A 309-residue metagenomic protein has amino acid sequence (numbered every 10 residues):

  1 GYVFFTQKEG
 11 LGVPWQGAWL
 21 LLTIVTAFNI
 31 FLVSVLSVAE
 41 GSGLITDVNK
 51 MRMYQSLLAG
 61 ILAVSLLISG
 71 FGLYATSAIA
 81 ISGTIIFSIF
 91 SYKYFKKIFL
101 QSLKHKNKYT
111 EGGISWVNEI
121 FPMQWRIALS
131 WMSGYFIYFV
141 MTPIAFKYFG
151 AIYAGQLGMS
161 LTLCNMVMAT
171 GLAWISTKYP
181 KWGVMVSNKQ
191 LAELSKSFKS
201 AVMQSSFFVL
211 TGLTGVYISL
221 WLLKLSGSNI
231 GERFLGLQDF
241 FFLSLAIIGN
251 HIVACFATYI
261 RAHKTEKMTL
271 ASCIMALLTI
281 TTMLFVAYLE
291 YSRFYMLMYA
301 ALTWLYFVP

Functional and structural regions predicted by a protein language model:
Y2-L22, A151-I152, L191-A192, S219-I248: Interfacial segments at transmembrane-helix termini and the short loops linking adjacent helices
G12, G41-S42, G70, Y148-A151 (+2 more regions): Helix-loop interface residues and adjacent transmembrane-helix termini in multi-pass membrane transporters, primarily
Q16-L20, N49-F99, I274-L278, S292-P309: Hydrophobic alpha-helical transmembrane segments
F28-R52, L245-A271: Membrane-interface junctions at transmembrane-helix termini in multi-pass inner-membrane proteins
G41, F99-L100, S160, C164-K189 (+1 more regions): Helix-loop junctions and terminal segments of transmembrane helices in multi-pass membrane transport/translocation
T46, L73-A80, I89-F136, K189-A192: Interhelical loop/hinge segments that connect adjacent transmembrane helices in multipass membrane
V117, F121, G158, Q190-F207 (+1 more regions): Interfacial transmembrane-helix starts/ends
W125-R126, M141-T142, G155-G171: Alpha-helical transmembrane segments of polytopic membrane transporters and translocases
